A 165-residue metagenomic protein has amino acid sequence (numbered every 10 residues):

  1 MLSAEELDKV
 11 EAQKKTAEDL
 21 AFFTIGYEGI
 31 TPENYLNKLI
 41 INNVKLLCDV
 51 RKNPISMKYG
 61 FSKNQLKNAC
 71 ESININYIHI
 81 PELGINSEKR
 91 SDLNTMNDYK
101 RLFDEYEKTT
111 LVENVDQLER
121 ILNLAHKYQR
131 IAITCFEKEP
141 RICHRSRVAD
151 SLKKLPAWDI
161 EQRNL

Functional and structural regions predicted by a protein language model:
M1-L165: Residues lining hydrophobic/aromatic ligand-binding pockets adjacent to catalytic sites
